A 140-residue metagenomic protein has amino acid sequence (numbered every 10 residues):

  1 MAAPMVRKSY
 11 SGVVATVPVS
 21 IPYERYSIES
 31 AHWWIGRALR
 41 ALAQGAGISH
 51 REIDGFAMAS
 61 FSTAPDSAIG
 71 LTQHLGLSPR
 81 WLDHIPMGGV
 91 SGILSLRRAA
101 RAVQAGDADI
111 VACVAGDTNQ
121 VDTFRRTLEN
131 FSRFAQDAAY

Functional and structural regions predicted by a protein language model:
M1-M87, R101-A105, A112-Y140: Conserved "HGTGT" condensation-loop signature of ketosynthase/thiolase-family condensing enzymes that catalyze
G89-S91: Short helix-initiation/N-cap motifs at beta->coil->alpha
L94: Active-site histidine-anchored catalytic micro-motif
